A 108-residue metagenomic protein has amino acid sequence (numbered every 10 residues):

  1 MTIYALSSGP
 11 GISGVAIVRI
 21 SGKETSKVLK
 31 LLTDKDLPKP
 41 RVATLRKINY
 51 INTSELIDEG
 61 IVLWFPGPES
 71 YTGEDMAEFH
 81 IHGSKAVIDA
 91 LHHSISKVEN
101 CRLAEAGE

Functional and structural regions predicted by a protein language model:
M1-E108: A glycine-rich (often HGG/GG-containing) alpha/beta subdomain
